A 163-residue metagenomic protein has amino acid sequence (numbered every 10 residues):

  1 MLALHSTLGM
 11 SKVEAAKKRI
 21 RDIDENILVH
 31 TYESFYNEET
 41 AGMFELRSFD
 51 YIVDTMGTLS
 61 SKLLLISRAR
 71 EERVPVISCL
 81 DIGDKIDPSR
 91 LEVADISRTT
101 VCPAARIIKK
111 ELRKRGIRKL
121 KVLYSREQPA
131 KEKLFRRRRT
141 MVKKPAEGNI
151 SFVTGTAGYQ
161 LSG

Functional and structural regions predicted by a protein language model:
M1-G163: Adenine nucleotide-associated cytosolic modules
